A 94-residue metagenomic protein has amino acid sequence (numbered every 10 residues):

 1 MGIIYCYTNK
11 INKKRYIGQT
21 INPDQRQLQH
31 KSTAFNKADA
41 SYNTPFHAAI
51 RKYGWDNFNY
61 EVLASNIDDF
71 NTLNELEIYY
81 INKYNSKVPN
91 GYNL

Functional and structural regions predicted by a protein language model:
M1-L94: Structure-specific nucleic-acid interaction/processing domains
